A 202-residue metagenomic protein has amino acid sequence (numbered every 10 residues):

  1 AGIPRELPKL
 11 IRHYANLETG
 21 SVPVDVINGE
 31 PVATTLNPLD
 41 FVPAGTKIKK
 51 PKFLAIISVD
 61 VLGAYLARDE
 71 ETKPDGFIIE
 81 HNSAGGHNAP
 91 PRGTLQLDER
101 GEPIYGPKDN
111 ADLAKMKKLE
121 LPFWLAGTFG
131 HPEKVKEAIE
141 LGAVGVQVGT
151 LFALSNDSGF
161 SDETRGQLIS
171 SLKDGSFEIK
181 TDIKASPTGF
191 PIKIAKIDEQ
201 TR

Functional and structural regions predicted by a protein language model:
A1-L119, E133: Active-site entrance/lid segments in N-terminal catalytic domains of soluble metabolic enzymes
I56-S58, L125-T128: Short His-Asn-centered micro-motif
P74, N82-P122, G130-E133, E140-R202: Conserved active-site-proximal phosphate/metal-binding subdomains
